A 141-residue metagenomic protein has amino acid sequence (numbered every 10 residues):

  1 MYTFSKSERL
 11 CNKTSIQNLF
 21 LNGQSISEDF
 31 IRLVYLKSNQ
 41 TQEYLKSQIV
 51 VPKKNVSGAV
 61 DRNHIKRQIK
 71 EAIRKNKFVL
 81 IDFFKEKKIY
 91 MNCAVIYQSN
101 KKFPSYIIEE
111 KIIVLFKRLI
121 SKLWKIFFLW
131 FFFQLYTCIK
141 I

Functional and structural regions predicted by a protein language model:
M1-I141: Positively charged, solvent-exposed patches that mediate nucleic-acid binding
